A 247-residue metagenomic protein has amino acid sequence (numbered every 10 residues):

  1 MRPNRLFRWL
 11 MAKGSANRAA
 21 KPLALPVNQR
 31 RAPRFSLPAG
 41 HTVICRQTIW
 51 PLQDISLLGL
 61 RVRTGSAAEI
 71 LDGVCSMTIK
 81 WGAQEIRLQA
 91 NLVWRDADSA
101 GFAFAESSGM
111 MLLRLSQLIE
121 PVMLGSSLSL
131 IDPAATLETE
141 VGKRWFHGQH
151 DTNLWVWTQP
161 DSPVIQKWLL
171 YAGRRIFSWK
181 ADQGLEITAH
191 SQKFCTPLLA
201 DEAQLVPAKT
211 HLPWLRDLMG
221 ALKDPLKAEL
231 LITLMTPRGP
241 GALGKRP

Functional and structural regions predicted by a protein language model:
M1-I55, S116-G148, N153: N-terminal helix initiation/capping motif
P26-N28, G59-S66: Short alpha-helix capping/helix-loop boundary micro-motifs
A39-C45, L71-E85: Short conserved beta-strand and strand-loop elements enriched in small hydrophobics with frequent Asp/Gly
W50-L52, R87-V93: Short beta-strand-centered aromatic/proline hotspots
L60-T64, D96-E106: Short, solvent-exposed secondary-structure boundary/capping segments
E69-I70, S108-L113: Short, charged/polar, Gly/Pro-enriched secondary-structure boundary elements
L88, L112, D182-P247: Mixed-charge, Lys/Arg-enriched low-complexity segments
E138-S178: Amphipathic, interaction-prone secondary-structure segments
